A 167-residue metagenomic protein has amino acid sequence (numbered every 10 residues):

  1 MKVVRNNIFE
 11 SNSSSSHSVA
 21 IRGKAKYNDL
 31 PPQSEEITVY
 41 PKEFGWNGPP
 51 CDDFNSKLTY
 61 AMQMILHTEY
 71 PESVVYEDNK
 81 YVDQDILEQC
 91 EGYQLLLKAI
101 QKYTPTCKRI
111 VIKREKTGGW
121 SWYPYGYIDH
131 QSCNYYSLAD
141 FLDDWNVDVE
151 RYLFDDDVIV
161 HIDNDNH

Functional and structural regions predicted by a protein language model:
M1-Y27, I162-H167: Short, extreme N-terminal segment that most often corresponds to the first beta-strand
N12, I37-T38, D85, Q131 (+1 more regions): Intrinsically disordered, low-complexity regions of eukaryotic proteins
S18, K24, P31-E36, Y127: Surface-exposed beta-strand edges and their flanking turn/coil or helix-capping segments
N28-K57: Charged, amphipathic alpha-helical linkers/stalks
G48-V160: Low-complexity intrinsically disordered segments
